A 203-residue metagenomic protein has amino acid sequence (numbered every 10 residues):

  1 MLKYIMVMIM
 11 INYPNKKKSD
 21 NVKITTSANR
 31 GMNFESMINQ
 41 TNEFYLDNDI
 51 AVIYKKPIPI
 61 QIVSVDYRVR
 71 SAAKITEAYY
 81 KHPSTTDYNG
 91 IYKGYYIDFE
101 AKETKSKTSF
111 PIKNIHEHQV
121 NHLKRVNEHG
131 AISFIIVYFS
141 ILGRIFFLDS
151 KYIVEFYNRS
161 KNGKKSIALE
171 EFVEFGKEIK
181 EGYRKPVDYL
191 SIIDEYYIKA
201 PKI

Functional and structural regions predicted by a protein language model:
L2-N33, T41, N48, I60-R68 (+3 more regions): Non-catalytic C-terminal interaction segments of nucleic acid-processing enzymes
T25-S27, A72-T76, K105-I112: Surface-exposed cleft-lining segments at the edges of enzyme active sites
Y45, D49-I53: Short, conserved "active-site rim" segments that organize catalytic pockets and cofactor/ligand binding
Y54, D98-A101, I135-V137: Short, conserved beta-strand edge motifs with alternating hydrophobic and charged residues
K55-K93: Active-site metal-binding core of divalent-cation-utilizing nuclease and nuclease-like domains
T86-K107: Conserved catalytic cores of phosphodiester-cleaving nucleases, focusing on short active-site segments
K102-H129: Mg2+/Mn2+-dependent nuclease catalytic core
R125-I136, S150, V154: Acidic, metal/cofactor-coordinating or nucleic-acid-engaging core segments within structured domains
